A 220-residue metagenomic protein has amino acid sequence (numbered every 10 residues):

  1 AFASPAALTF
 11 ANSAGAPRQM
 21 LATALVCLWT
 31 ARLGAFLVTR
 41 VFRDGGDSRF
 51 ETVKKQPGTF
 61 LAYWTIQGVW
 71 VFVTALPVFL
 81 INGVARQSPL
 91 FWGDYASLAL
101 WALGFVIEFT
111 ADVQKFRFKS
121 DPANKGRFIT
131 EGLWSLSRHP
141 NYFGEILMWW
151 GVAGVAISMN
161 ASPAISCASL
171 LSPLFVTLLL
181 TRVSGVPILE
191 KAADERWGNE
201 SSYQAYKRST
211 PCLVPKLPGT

Functional and structural regions predicted by a protein language model:
A1-A3, G45-Y63, R127-W134: Juxtamembrane helix-capping/reentrant segments at transmembrane boundaries
F2-T30, V71-Q114, K119-T220: Hydrophobic transmembrane alpha-helices
P17-K54: A basic- and aromatic-enriched beta-loop-alpha substructure that forms the phosphate/nucleotide- and DNA/RNA-contacting
R32, G46, T59, N199-S202: A general marker of short, structured functional hotspots
T65-V69: Conserved cytochrome P450 catalytic core segment spanning the I/J/K helices
